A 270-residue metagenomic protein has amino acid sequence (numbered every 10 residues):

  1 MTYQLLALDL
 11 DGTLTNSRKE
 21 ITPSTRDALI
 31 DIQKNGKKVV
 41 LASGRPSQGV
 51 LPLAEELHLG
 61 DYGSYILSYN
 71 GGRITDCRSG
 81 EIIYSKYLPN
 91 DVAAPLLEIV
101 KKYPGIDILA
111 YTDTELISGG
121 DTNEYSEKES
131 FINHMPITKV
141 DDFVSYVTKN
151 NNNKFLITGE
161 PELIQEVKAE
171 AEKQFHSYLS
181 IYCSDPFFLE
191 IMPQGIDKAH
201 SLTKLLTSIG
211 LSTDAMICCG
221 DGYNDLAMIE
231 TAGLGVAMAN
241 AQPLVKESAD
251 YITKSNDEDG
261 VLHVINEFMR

Functional and structural regions predicted by a protein language model:
M1-L5, T22, E190-R270: Mg2+-dependent phosphoryl-transfer enzymes with acidic/Ser/Thr/Gly-rich catalytic loops
T2-R18: Asp-based phosphoryl-transfer active-site loop
P23-E124: Active-site phosphate-binding/coordination module
T25, V50-A54, V167, A171 (+3 more regions): Hydrophobic packing residues within well-ordered alpha-helices of enzyme cores
G36-V40, Y62-S64, K154, D214-M216 (+1 more regions): Short active-site oxyanion
P46, N70, T114, F187 (+3 more regions): A generic "binding-loop/recognition-motif" signal
L57, Y62, N70, F175-S177 (+2 more regions): Short, structured coil segments at secondary-structure junctions
I99, G105-C219: Conserved acidic, metal-coordinating active-site core of Asp-based, Mg2+-dependent phosphoryl-transfer enzymes
